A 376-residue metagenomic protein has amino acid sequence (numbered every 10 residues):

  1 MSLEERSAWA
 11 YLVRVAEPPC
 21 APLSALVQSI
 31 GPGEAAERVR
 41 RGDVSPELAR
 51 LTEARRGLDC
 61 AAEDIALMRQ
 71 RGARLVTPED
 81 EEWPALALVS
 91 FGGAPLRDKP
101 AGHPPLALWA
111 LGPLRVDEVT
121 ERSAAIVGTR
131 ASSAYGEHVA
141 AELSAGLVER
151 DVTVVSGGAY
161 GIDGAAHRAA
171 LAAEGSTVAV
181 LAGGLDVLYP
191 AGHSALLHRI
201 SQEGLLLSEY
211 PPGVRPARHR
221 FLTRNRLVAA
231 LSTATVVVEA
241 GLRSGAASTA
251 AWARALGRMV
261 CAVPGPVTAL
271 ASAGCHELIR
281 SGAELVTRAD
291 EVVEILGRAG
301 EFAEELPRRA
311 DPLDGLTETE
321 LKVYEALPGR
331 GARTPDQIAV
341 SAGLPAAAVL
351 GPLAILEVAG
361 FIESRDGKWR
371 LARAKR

Functional and structural regions predicted by a protein language model:
M1-E5, E17, E79-R376: Glycine-biased, small-residue-rich flexible motifs in mid-sequence functional cores and linkers
M1-L96, A359-K368, A372-K375: Short, small/acidic-rich helices and loops at N termini and domain boundaries of DNA replication/processing enzymes
